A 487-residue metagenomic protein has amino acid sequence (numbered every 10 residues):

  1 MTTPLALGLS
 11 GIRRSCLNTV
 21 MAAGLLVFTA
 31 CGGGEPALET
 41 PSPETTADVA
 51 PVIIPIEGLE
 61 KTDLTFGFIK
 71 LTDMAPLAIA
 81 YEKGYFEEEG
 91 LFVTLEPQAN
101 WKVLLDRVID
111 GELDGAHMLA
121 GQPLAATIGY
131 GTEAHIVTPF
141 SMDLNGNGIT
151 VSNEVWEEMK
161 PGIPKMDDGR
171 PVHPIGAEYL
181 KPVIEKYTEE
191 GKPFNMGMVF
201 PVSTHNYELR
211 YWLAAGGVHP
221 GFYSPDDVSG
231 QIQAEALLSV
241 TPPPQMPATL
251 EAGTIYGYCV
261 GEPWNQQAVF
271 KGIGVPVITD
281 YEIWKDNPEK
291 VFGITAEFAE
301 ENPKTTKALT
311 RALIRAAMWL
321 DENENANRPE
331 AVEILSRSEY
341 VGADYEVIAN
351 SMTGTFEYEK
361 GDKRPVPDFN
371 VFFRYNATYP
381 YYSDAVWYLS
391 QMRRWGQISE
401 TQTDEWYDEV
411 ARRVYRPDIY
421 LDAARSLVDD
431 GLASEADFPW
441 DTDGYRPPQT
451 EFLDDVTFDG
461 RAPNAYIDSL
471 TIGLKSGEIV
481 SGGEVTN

Functional and structural regions predicted by a protein language model:
T2-V20: Bacterial N-terminal signal peptides that target proteins for export
V27-A30: C-terminal motif of bacterial Sec signal peptides marking the signal peptidase cleavage site
G32-E35: Bacterial signal peptide processing site
E39-S239, E251-D286: Short, glycine-/small- and polar/acidic-enriched structural segments that line small-molecule recognition paths
L71, Q98-K102, H117, F200-S203 (+4 more regions): Soluble non-cytosolic domains of exported or imported proteins
I149-T150, V291-I294, F298-A299: Short glycine- and hydrophobic/aromatic-rich loop-to-beta-strand nucleating segment in the catalytic cores
E300-D418: Secondary-structure end/capping motifs
V386-N487: Conserved C-terminal helix/tail region of periplasmic/extracytoplasmic solute-binding proteins
